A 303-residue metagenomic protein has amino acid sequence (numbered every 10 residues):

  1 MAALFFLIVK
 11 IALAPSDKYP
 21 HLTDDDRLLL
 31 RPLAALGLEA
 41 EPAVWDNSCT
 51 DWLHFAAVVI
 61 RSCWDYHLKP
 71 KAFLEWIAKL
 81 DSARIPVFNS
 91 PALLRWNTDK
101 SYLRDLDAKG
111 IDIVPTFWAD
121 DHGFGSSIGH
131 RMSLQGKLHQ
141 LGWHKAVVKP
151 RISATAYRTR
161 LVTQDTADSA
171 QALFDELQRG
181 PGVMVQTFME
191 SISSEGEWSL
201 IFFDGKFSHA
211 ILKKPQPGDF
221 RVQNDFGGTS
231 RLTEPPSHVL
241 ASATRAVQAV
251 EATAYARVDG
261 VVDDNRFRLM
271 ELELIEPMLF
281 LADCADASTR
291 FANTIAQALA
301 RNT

Functional and structural regions predicted by a protein language model:
L7-A12: Extreme N-terminal starter segment of soluble prokaryotic enzymes
D17-G125: Conserved N-proximal alpha/beta basic substrate-recognition cap immediately N-terminal to, or forming the N-lobe
F55-I60, S199-F202, R266-M278: A short beta-strand motif that forms the metal-chelation/ATP-contact edge of phosphoryl-transfer active sites
W64, A156, Q216-P217, E273-D283: Glycine-rich phosphate/pyrophosphate-binding beta-alpha loops
K109-A146, P150: Rossmann-like NAD(P)H-binding beta-loop-alpha module
L141-A167: Conserved anion/nucleotide-ligand pocket segment
Y157-A246, E251: Phosphate-binding site of ATP-dependent enzymes
S237-T303: ATP-dependent carboxylate activation and anion-phosphoryl transfer catalytic cores that bind Mg-ATP to form
